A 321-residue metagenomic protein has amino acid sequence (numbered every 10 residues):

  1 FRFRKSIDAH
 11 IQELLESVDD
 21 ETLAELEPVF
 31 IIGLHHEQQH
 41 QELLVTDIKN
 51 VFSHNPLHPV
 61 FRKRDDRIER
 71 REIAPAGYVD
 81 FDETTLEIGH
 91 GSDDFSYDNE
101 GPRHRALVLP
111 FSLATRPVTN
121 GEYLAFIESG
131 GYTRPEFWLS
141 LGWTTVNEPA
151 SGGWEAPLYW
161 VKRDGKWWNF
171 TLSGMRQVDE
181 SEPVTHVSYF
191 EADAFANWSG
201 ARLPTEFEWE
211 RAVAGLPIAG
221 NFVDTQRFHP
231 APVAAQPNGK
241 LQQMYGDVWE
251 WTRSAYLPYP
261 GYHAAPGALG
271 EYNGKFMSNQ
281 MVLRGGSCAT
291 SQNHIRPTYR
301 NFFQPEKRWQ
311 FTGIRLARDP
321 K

Functional and structural regions predicted by a protein language model:
F1-D20, I31: Acidic/histidine-rich alpha-helical segments that form the ligand environment of transition-metal centers
V29, G33, E37-Q39, L43 (+3 more regions): Functional-site microenvironments in short loops/helix caps that host divalent-cation chemistry
H90-V108, I295-P305: Short, polar loop/linker segments at the starts of domains and inter-domain junctions
T119: Acidic-aromatic/histidine active-site loop/patch
G270-G274, N301-R308: Short proline/glycine-enriched turn/loop segments at secondary-structure junctions
W309-K321: Short, structured beta-strand segments at or near domain termini in extracellular proteins/domains
